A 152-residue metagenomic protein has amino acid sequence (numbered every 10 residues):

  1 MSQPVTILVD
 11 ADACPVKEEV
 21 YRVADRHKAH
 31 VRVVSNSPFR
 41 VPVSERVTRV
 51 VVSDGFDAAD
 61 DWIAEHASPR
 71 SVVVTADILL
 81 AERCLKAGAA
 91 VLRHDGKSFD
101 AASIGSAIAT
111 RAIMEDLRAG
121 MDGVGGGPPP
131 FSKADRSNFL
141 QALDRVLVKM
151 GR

Functional and structural regions predicted by a protein language model:
S2-R152: Nuclease catalytic cores that cleave nucleic-acid phosphodiester bonds, predominantly acidic two-metal-ion
